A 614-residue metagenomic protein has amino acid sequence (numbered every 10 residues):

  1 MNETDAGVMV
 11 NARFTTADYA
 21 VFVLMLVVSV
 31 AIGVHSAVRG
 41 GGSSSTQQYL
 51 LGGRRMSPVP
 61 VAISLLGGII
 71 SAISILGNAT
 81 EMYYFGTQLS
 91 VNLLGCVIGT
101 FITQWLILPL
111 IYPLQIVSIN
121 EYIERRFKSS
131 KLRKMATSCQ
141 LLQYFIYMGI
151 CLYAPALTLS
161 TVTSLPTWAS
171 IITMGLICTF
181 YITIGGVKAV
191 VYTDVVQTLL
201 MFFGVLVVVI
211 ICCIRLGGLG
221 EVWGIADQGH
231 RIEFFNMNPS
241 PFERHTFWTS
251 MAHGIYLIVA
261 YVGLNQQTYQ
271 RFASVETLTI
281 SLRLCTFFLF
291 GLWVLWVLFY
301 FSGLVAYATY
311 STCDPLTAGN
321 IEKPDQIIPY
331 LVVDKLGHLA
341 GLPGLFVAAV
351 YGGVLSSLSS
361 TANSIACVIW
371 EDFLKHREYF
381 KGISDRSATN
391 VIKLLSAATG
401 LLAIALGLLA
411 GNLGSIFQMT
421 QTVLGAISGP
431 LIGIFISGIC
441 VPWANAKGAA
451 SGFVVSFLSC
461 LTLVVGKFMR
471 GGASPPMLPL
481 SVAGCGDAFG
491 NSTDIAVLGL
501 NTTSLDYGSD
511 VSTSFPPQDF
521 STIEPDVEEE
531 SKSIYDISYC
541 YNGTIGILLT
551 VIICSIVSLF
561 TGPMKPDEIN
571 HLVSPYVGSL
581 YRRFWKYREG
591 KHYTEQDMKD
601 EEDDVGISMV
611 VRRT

Functional and structural regions predicted by a protein language model:
M1-T614: Membrane-embedded helix-loop-helix hairpins and adjacent transmembrane boundary segments in multi-pass transporters
